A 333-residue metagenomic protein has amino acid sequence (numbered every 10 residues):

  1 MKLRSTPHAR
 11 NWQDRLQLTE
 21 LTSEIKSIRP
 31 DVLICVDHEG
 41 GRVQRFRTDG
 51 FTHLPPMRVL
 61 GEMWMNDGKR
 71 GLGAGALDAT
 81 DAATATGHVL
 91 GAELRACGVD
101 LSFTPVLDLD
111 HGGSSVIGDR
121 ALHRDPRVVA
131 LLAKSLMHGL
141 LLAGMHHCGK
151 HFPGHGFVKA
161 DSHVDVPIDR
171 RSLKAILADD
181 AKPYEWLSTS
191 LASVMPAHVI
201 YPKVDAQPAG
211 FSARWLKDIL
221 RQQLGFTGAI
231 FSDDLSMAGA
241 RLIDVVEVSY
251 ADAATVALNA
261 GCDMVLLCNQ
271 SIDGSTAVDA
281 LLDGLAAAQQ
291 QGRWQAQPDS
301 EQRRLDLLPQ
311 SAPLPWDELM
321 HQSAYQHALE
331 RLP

Functional and structural regions predicted by a protein language model:
M1-H53, P333: N-terminal hydrophobic targeting/anchoring segments and the immediately downstream early-domain regions of hydrolases
K2-L3, V99, L191, C262: A structural motif
R10-W12, H53-D81, S114-L132, A160-A178 (+2 more regions): Glycine-rich tight-turn/loop motif centered on a GG-T
N11-I25, K134-Q302, P313-W316: Second-shell residues forming the walls of enzyme active-site clefts
L33-H38, F103, A296-Q297, E301-Q302: Short beta-strand elements of ligand-binding domains
G41, F46-T52, D100-R120, R124 (+2 more regions): Active-site-proximal loop/short-helix segments that contain or immediately flank catalytic acid/base residue(s)
G68-V99, D180, D252-A253, A257-N259: Alpha-helical scaffold segments that flank or form the walls of functional sites
S300-P333: A short C-terminal boundary segment appended to hydrolase-like catalytic domains
